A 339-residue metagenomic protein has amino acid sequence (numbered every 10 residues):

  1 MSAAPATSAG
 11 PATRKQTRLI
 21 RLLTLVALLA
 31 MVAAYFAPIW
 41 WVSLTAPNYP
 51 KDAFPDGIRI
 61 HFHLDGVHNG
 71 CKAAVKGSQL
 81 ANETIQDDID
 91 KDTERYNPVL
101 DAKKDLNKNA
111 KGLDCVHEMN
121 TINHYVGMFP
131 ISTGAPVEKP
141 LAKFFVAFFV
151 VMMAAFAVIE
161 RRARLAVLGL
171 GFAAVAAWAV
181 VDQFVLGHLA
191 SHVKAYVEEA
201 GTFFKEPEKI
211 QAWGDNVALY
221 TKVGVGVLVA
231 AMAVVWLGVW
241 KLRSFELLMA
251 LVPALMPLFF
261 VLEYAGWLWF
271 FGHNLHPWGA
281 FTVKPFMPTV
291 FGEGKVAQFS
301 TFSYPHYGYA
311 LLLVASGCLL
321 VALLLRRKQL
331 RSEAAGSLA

Functional and structural regions predicted by a protein language model:
M1-R14: Short, Lys/Arg-rich, polar N-terminal cytosolic tail immediately upstream of the first transmembrane signal-anchor
R14-M31, I159-A176, W240-L255, A322-L325: Alpha-helical transmembrane segments and their helix-start/interface "positive-inside/aromatic belt" motifs in integral
L28-I39, L168-G187, L248-N274: Hydrophobic alpha-helical membrane-insertion segments
F36-K139, D182-A218, A265-H306: Long, glycine/tryptophan/cysteine-rich extracytoplasmic
E138-A157, A174-A177, L219-W236, A310-L320: Hydrophobic alpha-helical transmembrane segments
A163-G171, G187-P253: Membrane-proximal helix-loop-helix units in multi-pass membrane proteins
L324-A335: Membrane-interface capping segments at transmembrane-helix boundaries
